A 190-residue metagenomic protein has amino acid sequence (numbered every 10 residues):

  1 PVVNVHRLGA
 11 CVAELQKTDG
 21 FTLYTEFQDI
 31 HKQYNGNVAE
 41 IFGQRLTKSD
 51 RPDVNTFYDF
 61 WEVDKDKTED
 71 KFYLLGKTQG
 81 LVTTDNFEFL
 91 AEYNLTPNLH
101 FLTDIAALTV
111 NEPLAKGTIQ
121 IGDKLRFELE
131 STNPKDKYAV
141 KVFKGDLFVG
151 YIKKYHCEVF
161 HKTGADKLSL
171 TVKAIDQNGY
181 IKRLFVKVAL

Functional and structural regions predicted by a protein language model:
P1-L190: Conserved active-site motif detector
